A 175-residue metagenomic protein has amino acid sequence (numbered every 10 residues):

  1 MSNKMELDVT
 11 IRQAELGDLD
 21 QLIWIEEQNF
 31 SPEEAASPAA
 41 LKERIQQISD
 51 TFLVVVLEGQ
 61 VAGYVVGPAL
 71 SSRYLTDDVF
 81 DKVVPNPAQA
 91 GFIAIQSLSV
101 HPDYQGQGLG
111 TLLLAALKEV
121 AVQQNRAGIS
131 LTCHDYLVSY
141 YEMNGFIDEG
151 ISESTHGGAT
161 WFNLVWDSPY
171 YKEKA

Functional and structural regions predicted by a protein language model:
D8-L22: A short beta-loop-alpha structural element at the N-terminal edge of CoA-dependent acyl/N-acetyltransferase catalytic
V9, Q60-Y64, I93: Glycine-rich phosphate/pyrophosphate-binding loop shared by adenosine-nucleotide-utilizing enzymes
E15, H134-D135, S154-A175: C-terminal "cap" of GNAT-fold acetyltransferases
S31-E58, V66-P85: Active-site rim helix/loop that mediates acceptor-substrate recognition in acyltransferases
V65-S99, Q105, T155-W161: Conserved acyl-donor/pantetheine-binding loop and adjacent beta-alpha core of acyl/acetyltransferases and related
L70-S72, T132, E142, I147-N163: Conserved catalytic-core motifs of GNAT/GCN5-like acyltransferases
V100, G106-E119: Conserved acetyl-CoA-binding loop-helix of GNAT-fold acetyltransferases
L114, V120-C133: Conserved GNAT acetyl-CoA-binding A-motif
